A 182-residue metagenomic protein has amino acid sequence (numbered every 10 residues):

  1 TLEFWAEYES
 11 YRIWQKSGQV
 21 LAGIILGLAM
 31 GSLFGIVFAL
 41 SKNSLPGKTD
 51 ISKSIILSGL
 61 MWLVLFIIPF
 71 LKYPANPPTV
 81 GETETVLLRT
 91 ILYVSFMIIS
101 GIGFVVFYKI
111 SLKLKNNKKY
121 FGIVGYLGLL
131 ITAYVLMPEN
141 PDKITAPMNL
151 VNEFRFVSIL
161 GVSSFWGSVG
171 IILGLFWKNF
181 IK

Functional and structural regions predicted by a protein language model:
T1-K182: Juxtamembrane/disordered regions of integral membrane proteins
